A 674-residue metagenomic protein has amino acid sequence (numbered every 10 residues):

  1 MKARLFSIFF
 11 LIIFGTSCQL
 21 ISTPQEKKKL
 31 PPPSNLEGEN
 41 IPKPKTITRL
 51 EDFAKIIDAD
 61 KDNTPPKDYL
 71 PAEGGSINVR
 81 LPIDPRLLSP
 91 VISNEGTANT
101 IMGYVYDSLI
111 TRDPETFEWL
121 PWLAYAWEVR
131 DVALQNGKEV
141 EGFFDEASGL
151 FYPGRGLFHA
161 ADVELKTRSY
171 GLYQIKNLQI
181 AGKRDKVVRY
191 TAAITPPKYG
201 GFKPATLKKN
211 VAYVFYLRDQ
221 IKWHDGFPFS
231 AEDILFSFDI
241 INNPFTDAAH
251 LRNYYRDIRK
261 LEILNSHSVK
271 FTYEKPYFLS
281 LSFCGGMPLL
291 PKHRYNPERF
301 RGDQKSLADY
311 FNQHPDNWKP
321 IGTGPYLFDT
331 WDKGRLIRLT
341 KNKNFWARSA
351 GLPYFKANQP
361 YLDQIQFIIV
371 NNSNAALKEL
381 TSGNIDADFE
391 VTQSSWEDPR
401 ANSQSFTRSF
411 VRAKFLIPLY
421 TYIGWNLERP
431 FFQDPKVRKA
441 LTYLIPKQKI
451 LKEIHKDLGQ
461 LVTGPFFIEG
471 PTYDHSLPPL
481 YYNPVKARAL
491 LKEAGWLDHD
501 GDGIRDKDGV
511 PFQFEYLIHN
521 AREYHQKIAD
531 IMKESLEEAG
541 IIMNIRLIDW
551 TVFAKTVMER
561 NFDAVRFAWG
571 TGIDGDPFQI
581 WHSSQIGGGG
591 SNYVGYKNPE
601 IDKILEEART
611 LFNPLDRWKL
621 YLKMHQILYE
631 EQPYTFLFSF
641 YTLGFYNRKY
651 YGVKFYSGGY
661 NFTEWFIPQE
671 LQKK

Functional and structural regions predicted by a protein language model:
K29-S34, D60-K61, D332-K343, A413 (+7 more regions): Detector for C-terminal structural segments
T46, K55, A59-P65, G75-P204 (+1 more regions): N-terminal lobe/hinge region of extracytoplasmic solute-binding protein
D58-A59, S93, L235-I240, T246 (+11 more regions): A short beta-strand/turn structural motif
N63-T64, I83-M102, L123, F227 (+5 more regions): A structural "hinge/loop" feature
Y106-E118, Q174-R189, G286-Q366, N372-A375 (+2 more regions): Gly/Pro-rich hinge or "lid" segments in bacterial periplasmic/extracellular proteins
L157, A161-E164, S169-T191, P197-G201 (+7 more regions): Surface-exposed binding/hinge segments that line and control ligand-binding clefts or catalytic entry sites
V214-R218, N312-N317, F345-R400, E534 (+2 more regions): Ligand-site clamp/hinge motif
I241, A248, K260-I263, D329-T340 (+6 more regions): Extracellular/periplasmic solute-recognition and catalytic clefts
